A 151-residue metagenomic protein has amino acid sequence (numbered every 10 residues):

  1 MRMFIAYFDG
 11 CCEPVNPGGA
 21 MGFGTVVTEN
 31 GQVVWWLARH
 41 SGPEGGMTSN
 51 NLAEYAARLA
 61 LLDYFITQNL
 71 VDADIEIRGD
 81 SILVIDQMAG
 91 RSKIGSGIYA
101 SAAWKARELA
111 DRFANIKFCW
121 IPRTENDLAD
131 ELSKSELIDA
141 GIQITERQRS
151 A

Functional and structural regions predicted by a protein language model:
M1-I5, Q32-S41, I66-A73, S135-A151: Intrinsically disordered, low-complexity regions
M1-L52, Y64: RNase H-like nuclease fold core
C11-P17, L59-Q143: RNase H catalytic domain
N50-N51, Y55, A100: Catalytic phosphate/metal-binding cores of nucleic-acid and nucleotide-processing enzymes, i.e., regions that mediate
